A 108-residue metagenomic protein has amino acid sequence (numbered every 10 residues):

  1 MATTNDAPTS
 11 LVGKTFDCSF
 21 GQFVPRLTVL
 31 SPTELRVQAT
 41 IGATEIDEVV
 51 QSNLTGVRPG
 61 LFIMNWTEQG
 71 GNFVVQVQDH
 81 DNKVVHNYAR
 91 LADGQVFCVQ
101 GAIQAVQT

Functional and structural regions predicted by a protein language model:
A2-V24: Tryptophan-anchored aromatic micro-motifs
D6-T9, Q22, P32-V37, N87 (+1 more regions): Long, compositionally biased, intrinsically disordered segments
L11-V12, T28-R36, V57-G60, V77-V84: Short, solvent-exposed coil/turn segments at beta-strand boundaries
T15-G21, V37-I41, I63-E68, N87-R90: Short beta-strand segments that buttress and anchor functional surface loops
D17, P25, S31, K83 (+1 more regions): Polar, enzyme-active/binding microenvironments
P25-T55, L91: N-terminal glycine/threonine-rich, aromatic-flanked beta-hairpin/loop signature
A43-Q78: Contiguous, well-ordered beta-strand patches that form the walls/edges of small beta-barrel/beta-sandwich domains
N65-T108: Beta-sheet ligand-binding and adhesion/scaffold domains
